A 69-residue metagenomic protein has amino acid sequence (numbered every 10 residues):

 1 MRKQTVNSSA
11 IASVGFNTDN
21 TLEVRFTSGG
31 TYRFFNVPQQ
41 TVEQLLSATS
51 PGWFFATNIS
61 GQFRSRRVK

Functional and structural regions predicted by a protein language model:
R2-K69: Acidic/histidine-enriched, beta-strand-rich ligand/metal-binding domains
